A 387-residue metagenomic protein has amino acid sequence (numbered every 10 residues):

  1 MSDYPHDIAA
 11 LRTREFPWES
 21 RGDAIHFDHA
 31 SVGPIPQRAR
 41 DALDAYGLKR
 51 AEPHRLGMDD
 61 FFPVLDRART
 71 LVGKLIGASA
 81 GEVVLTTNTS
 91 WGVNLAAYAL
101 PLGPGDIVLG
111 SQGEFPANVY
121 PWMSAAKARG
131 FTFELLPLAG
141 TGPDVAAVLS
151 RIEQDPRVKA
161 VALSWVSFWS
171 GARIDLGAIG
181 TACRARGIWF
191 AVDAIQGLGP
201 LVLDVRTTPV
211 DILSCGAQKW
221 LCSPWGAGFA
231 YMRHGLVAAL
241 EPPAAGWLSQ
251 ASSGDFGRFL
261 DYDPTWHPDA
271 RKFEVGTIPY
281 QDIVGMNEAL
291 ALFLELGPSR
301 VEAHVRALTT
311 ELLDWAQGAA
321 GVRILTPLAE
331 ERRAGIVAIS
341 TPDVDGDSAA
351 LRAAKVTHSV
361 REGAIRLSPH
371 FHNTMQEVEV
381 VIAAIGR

Functional and structural regions predicted by a protein language model:
M1-R387: Pyridoxal 5′-phosphate
